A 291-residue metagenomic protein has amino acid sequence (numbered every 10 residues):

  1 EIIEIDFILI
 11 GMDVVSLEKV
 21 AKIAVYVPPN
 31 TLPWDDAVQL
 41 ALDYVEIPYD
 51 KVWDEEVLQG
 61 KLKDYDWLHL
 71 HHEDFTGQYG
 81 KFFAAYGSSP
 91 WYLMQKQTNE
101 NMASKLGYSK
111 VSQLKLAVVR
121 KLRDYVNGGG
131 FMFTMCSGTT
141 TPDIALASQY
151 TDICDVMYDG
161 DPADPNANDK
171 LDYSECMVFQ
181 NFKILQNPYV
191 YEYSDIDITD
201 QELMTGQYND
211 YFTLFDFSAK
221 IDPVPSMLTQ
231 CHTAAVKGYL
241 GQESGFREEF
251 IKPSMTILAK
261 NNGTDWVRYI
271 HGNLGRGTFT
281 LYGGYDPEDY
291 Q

Functional and structural regions predicted by a protein language model:
E1-D36, V45, G283-G284: Hydrophobic targeting/anchoring helices
F7-G11, E55-V57, T264-R268: Alpha-helical scaffolding within the catalytic cores of extracellular/periplasmic polymer-degrading hydrolases
D13-V14, V57-Q59, K115, G245-E248 (+1 more regions): Short, flexible, glycine/charge-rich loop motifs used to bind or transfer phosphoryl groups or to couple energy/partner
L17-K19, G60-Y65, E249-K252, N273-L274: Flexible, charged surface loops at secondary-structure boundaries
A24, P28-T139, A145: Helical hinge/lid and interdomain linker segments adjacent to catalytic or ligand-binding clefts that mediate domain
D36, D43, T140, D159-G160 (+2 more regions): Catalytic beta-strand/loop cores that center a nucleophilic Ser/Cys/Thr and support acyl-enzyme chemistry
Y92, G107-Y108, K115, A147-Y150 (+2 more regions): Catalytic cores of eukaryotic secretory-pathway lumenal/extracellular enzymes that build and remodel glycoconjugates
